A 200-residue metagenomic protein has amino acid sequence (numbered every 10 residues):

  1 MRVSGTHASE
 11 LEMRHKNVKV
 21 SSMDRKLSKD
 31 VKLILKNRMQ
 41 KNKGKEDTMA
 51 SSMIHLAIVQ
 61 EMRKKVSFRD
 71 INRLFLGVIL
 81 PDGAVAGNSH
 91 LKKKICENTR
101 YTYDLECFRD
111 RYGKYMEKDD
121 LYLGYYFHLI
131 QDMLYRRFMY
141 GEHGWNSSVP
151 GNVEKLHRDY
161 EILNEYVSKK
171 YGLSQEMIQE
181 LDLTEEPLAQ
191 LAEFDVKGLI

Functional and structural regions predicted by a protein language model:
S4-G5, S9, S22: Intrinsically disordered, low-complexity segments enriched in small polar residues
G5, H15, K45-D47: Short, intrinsically disordered, low-complexity terminal segments
A8, K16-V18, V31: Short hydrophobic alpha-helical segments enriched in small aliphatic residues
L11-M13, L35: Hydrophobic/aromatic hotspots within intrinsically disordered, low-complexity regions
M13-K16, S89: Juxtamembrane/membrane-water interface recognition
S21, R25, K29-I200: N-terminal leader/auxiliary helical segments
